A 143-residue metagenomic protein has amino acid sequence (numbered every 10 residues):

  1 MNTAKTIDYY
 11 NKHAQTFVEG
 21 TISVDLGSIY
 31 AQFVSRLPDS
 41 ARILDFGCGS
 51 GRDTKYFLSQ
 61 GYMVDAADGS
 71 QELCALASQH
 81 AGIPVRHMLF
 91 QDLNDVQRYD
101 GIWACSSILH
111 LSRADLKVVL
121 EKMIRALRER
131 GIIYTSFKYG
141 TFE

Functional and structural regions predicted by a protein language model:
M1-P38, T141: Conserved class I S-adenosyl-L-methionine
S40-G49: Conserved class I S-adenosyl-L-methionine
S50-D92: Class I SAM-dependent methyltransferase SAM/SAH-binding core
Q91-I102: A short acidic, Gly/Pro-enriched loop at the edge of an enzyme's catalytic core that lines a small-molecule cofactor
G101-D115: A short SAM/SAH-binding and catalytic strip from SAM-dependent methyltransferases
K117-E129: A short glycine-rich, Lys/Arg-flanked "PGG" loop and its adjoining helix->strand segment in the class I
R130-F137: Conserved beta-strand signature within the Rossmann-like core of class I S-adenosyl-L-methionine
